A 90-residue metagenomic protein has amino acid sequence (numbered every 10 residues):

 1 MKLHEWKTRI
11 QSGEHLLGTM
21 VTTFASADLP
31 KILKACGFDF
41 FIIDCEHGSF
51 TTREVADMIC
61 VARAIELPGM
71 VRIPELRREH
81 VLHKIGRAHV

Functional and structural regions predicted by a protein language model:
M1-R87: Expand to "…catalyze enediolate/carbanion chemistry for C-C bond making/breaking, isomerization, decarboxylation
